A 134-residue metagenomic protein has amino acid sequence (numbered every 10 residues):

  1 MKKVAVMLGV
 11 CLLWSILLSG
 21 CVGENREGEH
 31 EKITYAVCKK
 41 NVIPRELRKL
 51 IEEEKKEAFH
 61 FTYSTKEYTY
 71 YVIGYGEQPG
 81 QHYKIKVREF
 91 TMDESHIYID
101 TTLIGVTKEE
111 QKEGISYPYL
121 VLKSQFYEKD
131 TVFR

Functional and structural regions predicted by a protein language model:
M1-S19: Sec-dependent bacterial lipoprotein signal peptides
V4-V6, G20-R134: Exposed, flexible binding/inhibitory loops of compact, secreted disulfide-stabilized domains
